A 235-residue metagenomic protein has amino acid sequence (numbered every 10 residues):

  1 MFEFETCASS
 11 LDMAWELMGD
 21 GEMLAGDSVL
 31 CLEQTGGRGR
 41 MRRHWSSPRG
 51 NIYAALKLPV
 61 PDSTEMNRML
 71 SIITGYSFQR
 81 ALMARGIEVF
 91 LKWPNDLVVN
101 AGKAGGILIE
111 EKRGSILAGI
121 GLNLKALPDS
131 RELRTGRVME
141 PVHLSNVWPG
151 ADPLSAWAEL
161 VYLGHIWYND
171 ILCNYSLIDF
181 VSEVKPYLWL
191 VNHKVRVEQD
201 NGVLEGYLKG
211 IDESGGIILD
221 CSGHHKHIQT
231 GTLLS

Functional and structural regions predicted by a protein language model:
M1-A81, I87: N-terminal lobe of the biotin/lipoate ligase/transferase fold
D20, D62-S63, M69-V89, V99-S235: Long, positively charged amphipathic alpha-helical accessory segments at protein N-termini or as interdomain linkers
R38-R40, K92, K226: Basic side chains
